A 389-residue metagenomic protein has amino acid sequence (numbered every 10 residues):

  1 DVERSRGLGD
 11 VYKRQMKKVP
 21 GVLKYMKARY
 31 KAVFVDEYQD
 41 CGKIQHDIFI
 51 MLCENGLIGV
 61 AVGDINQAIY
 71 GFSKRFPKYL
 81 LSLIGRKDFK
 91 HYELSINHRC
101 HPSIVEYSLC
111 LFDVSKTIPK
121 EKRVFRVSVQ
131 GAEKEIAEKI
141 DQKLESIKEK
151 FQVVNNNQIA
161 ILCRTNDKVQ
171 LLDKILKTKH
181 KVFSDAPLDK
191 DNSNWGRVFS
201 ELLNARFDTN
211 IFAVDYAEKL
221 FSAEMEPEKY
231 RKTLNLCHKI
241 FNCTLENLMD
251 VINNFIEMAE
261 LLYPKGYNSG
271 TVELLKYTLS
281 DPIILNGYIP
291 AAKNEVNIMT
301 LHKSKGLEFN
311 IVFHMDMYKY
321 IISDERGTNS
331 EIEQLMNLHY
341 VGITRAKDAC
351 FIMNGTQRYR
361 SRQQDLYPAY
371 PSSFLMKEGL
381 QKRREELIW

Functional and structural regions predicted by a protein language model:
D1-Y12: Single conserved hydrophobic/aromatic residue that forms the stacking wall/gate of nucleotide- or nucleobase-binding
K18-K31, M51-N55: Short basic/glycine-enriched coil/helix segment immediately N-terminal to the Walker B
A28-G42, V60: SF2 helicase catalytic motif II
I48-R126: Conserved RecA-like helicase ATPase core segment that couples NTP binding/hydrolysis to strand translocation
F89-I96, L109-L162: Inter-lobe coupling/hinge region of RecA-like P-loop helicase motors
K143-Y263: Conserved helicase/translocase motor-coupling segment
E273-D324, Q334-Q357, F374: Conserved helicase core region in the C-terminal RecA-like lobe
I352-W389: Helicase C-terminal subdomain and adjacent C-terminal extension
